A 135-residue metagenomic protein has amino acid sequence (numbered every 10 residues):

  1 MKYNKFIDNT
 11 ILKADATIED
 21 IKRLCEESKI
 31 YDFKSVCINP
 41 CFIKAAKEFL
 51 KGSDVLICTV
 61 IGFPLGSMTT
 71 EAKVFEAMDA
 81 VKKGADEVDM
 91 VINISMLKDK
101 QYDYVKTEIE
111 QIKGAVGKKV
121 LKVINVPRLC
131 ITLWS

Functional and structural regions predicted by a protein language model:
M1-K82: Conserved N-terminal beta1-alpha1 strand-loop-helix module at the mouth
N9, I92-I94, N125-P127: Short glycine-centered, acidic/aromatic-flanked micro-motifs in structured strand/loop junctions that mark active-site
K34-C37, E87-D89, K122: Conserved beta-strand positions in the central sheet of alpha/beta enzyme cores
P40, K44-L65, K100-I131: Alpha-helix-loop-beta-strand connector modules within alpha/beta enzyme cores
G66-S67, I94-K98: A short acidic, helix-capping loop that chelates divalent metal ions and anchors anionic groups
T69-K73, L129-S135: Active-site-adjacent loop and "lid" segments of alpha/beta metabolic enzymes
E71-M90, V105, I109, A115: Helix-adjacent hinge/juxtasegments
